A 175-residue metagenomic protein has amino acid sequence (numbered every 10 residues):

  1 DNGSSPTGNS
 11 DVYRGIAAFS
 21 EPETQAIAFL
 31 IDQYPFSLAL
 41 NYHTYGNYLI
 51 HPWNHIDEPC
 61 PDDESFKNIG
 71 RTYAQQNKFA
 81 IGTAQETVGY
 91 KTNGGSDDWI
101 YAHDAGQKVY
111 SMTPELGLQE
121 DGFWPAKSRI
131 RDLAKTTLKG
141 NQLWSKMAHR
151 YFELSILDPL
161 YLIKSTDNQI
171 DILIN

Functional and structural regions predicted by a protein language model:
D1-C60, H103, T113-P125: Active-site/substrate-binding loop(s) of hydrolase catalytic cores
P22-F29, P35, E64-N68, T72 (+3 more regions): Extracytoplasmic/secreted proteins, especially bacterial periplasmic and envelope-associated proteins
F36, G82, M147-R150: Intrinsically disordered or highly flexible coil/loop and linker segments, enriched in small and charged/polar residues
N54-L118: Catalytic cores of processing enzymes, dominated by hydrolases/peptidases, characterized by acidic/His-rich
F123-S155: His/Asp/Glu-rich mid-to-C-terminal helical/loop segments that flank catalytic regions of hydrolases
I156-L160: Surface-exposed, proline-enriched loop/turn segments that connect beta strands in immunoglobulin-like
T166-I172: Structural beta-strand segments of beta-rich domains
